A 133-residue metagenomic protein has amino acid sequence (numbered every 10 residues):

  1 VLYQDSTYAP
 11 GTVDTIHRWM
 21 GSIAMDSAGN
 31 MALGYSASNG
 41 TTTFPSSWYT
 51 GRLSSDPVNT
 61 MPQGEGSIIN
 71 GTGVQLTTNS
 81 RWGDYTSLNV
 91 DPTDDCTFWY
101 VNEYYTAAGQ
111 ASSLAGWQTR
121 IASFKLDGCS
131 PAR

Functional and structural regions predicted by a protein language model:
V1-R133: C-terminal PAP-associated
